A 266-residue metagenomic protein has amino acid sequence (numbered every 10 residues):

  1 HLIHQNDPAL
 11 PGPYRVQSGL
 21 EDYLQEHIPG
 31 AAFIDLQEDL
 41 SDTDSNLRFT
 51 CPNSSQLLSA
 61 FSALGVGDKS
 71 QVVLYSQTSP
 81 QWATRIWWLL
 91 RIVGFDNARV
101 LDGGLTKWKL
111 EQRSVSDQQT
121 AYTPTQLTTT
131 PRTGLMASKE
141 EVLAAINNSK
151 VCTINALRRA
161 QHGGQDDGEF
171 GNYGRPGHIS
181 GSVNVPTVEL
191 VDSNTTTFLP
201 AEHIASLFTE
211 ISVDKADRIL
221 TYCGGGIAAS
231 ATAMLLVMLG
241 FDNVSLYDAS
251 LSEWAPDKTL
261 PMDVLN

Functional and structural regions predicted by a protein language model:
H1-N266: Cytosolic catalytic domains that perform sulfur/thiol-centered chemistry
